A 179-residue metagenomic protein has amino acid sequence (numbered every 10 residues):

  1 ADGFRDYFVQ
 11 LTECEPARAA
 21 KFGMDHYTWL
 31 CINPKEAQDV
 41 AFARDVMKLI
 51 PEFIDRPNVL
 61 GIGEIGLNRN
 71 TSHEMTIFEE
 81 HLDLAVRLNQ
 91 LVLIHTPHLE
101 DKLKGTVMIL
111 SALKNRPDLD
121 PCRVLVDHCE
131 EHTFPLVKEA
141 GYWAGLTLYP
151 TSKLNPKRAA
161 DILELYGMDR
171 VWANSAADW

Functional and structural regions predicted by a protein language model:
A1-E100, K104-A112, H128-H132, E139: Mid-domain alpha/beta scaffold segments of enzyme catalytic cores
A20-F22, N115-D120, Y166-G167: Short helix-capping segments at alpha-helix termini
Y27-W29, L93, L125, G145 (+1 more regions): Structural detector of well-ordered beta-strand residues that form the stable sheet scaffold of enzyme domains
F42-L49, T151-Y166: Short, motif-level signal for alpha-helix interfacial/capping segments enriched in acidic residues and aromatics/proline
L91, L119-R123: Short beta-strand/loop segments at the ligand-binding rim of alpha/beta enzyme cores
K102-S111, F134-A140, K153-L163, A177-W179: Histidine/acidic-residue-rich catalytic or RNA/ligand-binding cores of hydrolases and nuclease-related proteins
W143-P150: Short hydrophobic/aromatic-enriched beta-strand-loop microsegments
D169-W179: Short acidic/histidine-rich active-site segments
